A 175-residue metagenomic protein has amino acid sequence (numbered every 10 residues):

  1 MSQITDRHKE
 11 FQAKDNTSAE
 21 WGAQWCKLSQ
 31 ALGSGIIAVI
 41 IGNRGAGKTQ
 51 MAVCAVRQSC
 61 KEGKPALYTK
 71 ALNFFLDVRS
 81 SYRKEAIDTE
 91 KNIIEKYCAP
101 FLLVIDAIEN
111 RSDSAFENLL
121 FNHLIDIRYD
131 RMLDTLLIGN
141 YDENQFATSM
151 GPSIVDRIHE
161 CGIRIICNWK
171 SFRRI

Functional and structural regions predicted by a protein language model:
M1-L28, G162-W169, R173-I175: A short, basic N-terminal segment
G22, C60, K64-A99: Short glycine-rich substrate-engagement loop in P-loop NTPases that contacts/grips substrate
Q24, A52, T89-E90, F121 (+1 more regions): Amphipathic coiled-coil/heptad-repeat helices and related helical stalk/stem segments that mediate oligomerization
L28-G35: Phosphate-binding P-loop
G35-A52: Walker A/P-loop nucleotide-binding motif
G35-V39, P65-A66, L102, D134-L136: Residue-level preference for the first positions of well-ordered beta-strands
V56, K64, F74-S81, I108-I175: Replace "adjacent to P-loop NTPase cores in ATP/GTP-dependent enzymes" with "adjacent to NTP-binding cores
